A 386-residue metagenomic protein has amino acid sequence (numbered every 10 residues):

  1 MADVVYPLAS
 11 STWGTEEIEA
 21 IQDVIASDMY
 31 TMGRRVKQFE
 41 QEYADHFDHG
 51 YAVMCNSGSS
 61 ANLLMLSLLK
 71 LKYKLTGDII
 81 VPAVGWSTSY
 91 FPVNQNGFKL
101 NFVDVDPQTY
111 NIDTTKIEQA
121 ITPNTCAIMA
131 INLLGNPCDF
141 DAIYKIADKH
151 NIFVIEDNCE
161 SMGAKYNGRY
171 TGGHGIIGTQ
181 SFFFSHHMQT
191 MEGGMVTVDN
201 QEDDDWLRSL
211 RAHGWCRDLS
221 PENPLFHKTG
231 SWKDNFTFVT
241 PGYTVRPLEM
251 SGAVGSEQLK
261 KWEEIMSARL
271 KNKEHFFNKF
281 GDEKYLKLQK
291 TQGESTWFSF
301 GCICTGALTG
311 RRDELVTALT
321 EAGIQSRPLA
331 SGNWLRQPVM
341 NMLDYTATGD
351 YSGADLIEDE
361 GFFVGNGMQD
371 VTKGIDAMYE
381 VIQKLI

Functional and structural regions predicted by a protein language model:
M1-M29, R34, F236-V239, V364-G365: N-terminal "arm"/small-domain region of PLP-dependent enzymes with the aminotransferase-like
M29, R34-D78, P92-N94, F102-D104 (+1 more regions): Phosphate-binding glycine-rich loop
V36-Q41, H49-V53, S59, D104 (+6 more regions): PLP-dependent aminotransferase class I/II
K70-K149, F153-N158, K165: PLP-dependent aminotransferase-like
F153-I155, I177, G361-F363: Structural preference for beta-strand elements that scaffold enzyme active sites
E156-T190, D205, W232-T237: Conserved active-site segment immediately N-terminal to the catalytic lysine that forms the internal aldimine
T190-G194, G255: Adenylate-forming
